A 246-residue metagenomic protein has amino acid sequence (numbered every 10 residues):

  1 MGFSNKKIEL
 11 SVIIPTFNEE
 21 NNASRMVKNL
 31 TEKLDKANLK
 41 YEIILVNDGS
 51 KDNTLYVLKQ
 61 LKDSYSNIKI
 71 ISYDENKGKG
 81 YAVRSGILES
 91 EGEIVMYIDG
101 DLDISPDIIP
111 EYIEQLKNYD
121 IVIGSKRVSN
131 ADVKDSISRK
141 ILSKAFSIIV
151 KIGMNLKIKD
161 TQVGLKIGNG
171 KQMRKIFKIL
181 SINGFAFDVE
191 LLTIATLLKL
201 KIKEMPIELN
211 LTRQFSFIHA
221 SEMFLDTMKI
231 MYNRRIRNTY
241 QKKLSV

Functional and structural regions predicted by a protein language model:
E9-S11, E42, E190: Cell-envelope/extracellular polymer assembly enzymes that use nucleotide-activated donors
E19-L34: Short, well-formed alpha-helical segments that are part of the catalytic scaffolds of diverse glycosyltransferases
N21-R25, D52-L61: Acidic helix N-cap motif at the loop->helix transition within catalytic regions of sugar-transfer enzymes
L39-S50, I71-Y73: Short beta-strand/loop segment that forms part of the nucleotide-sugar
N47-Y56, L102: A conserved acidic beta->alpha catalytic loop
N67, Y73-E89, I94, P106-F185 (+2 more regions): Acceptor/aglycone-binding surface of glycosyltransferases and processive sugar-polymer synthases
K157, I179, N183, L192-N210: Catalytic donor-sugar/metal-binding loop of nucleotide-sugar-dependent glycosyltransferases
